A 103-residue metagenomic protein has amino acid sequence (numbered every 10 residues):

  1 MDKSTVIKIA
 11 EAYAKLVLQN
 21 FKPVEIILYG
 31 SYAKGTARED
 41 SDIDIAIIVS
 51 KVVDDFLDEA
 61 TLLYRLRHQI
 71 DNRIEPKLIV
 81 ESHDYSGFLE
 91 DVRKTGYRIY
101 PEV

Functional and structural regions predicted by a protein language model:
M1-E25, K34-E39, S50-V103: Catalytic core of pol beta-like nucleotidyltransferases
Y29-S31: Glycine-rich beta-strand-to-loop/alpha-helix junction loops that act as flexible
D44-I47: Short beta-strand->loop micro-motif that forms the acidic, two-metal-ion catalytic signature in nucleotide-processing
